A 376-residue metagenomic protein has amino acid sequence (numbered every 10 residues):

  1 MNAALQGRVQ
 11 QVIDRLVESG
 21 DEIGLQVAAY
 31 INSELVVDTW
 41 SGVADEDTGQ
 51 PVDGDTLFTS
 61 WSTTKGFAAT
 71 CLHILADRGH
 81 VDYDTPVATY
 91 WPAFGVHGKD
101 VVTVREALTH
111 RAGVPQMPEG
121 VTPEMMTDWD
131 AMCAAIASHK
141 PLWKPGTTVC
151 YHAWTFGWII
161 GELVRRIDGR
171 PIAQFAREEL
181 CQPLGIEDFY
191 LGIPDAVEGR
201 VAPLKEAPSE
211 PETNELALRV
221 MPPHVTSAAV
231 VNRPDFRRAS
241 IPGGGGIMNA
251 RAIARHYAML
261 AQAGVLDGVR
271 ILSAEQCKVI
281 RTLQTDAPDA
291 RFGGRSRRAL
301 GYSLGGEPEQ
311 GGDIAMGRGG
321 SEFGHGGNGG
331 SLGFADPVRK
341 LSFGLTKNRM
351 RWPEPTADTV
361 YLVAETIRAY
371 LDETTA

Functional and structural regions predicted by a protein language model:
N2-W61, H80-D82: Short, conserved catalytic-motif segment at the N-terminal edge
L5, V9, S60-T64, A68 (+6 more regions): Hydrophobic (often cysteine-bearing) scaffold residues that line and stabilize catalytic clefts of nucleotide/cofactor
D53-D55, H139-G146, F156-I159, R233-P242: Flexible glycine/proline-enriched surface loops and loop-helix/loop-strand junctions
G54, T59-T63, F67, L75-E119 (+3 more regions): Active-site helix/loop module of the DD-peptidase/beta-lactamase fold, centered on the serine-lysine SxxK catalytic
H110, I159-L163, G244-L266, S331-N348: Active-site-proximal alpha-helical segments within enzyme catalytic domains
P203-A250, K278, T282-V338, T374: Active-site Gly/Thr loop motif
Q262, L266, L272, Q276 (+2 more regions): Short, gly/Ser/Thr-rich active-site loops of penicillin-recognizing serine hydrolases
G324-A376: Structured C-terminal helix/loop/strand segments within mature extracytoplasmic catalytic/sensor domains
